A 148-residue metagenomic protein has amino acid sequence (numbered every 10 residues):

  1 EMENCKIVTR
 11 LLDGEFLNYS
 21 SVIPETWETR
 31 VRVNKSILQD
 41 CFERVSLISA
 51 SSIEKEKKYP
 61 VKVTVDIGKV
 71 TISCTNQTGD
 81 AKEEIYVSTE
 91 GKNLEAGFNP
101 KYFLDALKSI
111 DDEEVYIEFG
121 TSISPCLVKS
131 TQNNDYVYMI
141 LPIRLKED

Functional and structural regions predicted by a protein language model:
E1-L12, W27-D148: DNA polymerase processivity clamps
N18-Y19: Specificity-determining recognition surfaces
V22-T26: Short hinge/gating elements
